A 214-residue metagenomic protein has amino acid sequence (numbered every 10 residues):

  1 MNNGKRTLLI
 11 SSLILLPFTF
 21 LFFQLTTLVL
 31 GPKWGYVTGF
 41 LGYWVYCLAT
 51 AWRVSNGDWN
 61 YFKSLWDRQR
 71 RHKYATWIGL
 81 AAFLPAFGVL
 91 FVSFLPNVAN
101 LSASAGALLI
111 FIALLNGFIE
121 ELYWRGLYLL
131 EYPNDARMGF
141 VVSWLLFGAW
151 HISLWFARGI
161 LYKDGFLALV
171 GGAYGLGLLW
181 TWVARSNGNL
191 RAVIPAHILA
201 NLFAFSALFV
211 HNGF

Functional and structural regions predicted by a protein language model:
M1-K5, W66-Q69: Short, Lys/Arg-rich N-terminal segment immediately upstream of the first membrane anchor
N2-S55, A107: Alpha-helical transmembrane segments in multi-pass membrane proteins
N3, D58-W59, D135, N189: Short, solvent-exposed helix-helix connector turns and helix-capping sites enriched in acidic/polar residues
I10-L16, T76, V89-P96, V142-A149: Short acidic/polar alpha-helix capping motifs at helix-coil junctions
I14-F23, G42-C47, L84-V89, E120 (+5 more regions): Alpha-helical transmembrane segments of multipass membrane proteins
T27-G35, G57-I119, L129, K163-G165 (+1 more regions): Juxtamembrane helix-loop-helix connectors linking adjacent transmembrane helices in multi-pass membrane enzymes
Y46-F62, E120-E121, R125: Canonical alpha-helical transmembrane segments
A105-F214: Transmembrane helix-loop-helix hairpins at the membrane interface of multi-pass integral membrane proteins
